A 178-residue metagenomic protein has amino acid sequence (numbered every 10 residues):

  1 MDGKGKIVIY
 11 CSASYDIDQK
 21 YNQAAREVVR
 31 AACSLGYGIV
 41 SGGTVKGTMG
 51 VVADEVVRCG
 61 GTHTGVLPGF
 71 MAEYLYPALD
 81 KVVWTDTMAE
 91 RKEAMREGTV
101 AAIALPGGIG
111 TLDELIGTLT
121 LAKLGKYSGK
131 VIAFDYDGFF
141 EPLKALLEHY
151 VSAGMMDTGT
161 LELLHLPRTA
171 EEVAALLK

Functional and structural regions predicted by a protein language model:
M1-G61: Glycine-rich beta-alpha loop segments
D18-K20, L112-L115: Glycine/threonine-rich flexible loop motifs
G43-L105, G110: Acidic/glycine-enriched connector segments
G47-V51, F139-E148: Glycine-rich, charge-decorated loop segments at or immediately adjacent to ligand/cofactor-binding or catalytic sites
G50-V56, E114-L124: Short Gly/Thr/Asp-enriched flexible loops that form oxyanion-binding sites at enzyme active sites
L67, L105, L121-K144, T158-T160: Short, acidic/small-residue loops that bind anionic groups at enzyme active sites
A101, S152-K178: A charged, well-structured terminal subsegment
